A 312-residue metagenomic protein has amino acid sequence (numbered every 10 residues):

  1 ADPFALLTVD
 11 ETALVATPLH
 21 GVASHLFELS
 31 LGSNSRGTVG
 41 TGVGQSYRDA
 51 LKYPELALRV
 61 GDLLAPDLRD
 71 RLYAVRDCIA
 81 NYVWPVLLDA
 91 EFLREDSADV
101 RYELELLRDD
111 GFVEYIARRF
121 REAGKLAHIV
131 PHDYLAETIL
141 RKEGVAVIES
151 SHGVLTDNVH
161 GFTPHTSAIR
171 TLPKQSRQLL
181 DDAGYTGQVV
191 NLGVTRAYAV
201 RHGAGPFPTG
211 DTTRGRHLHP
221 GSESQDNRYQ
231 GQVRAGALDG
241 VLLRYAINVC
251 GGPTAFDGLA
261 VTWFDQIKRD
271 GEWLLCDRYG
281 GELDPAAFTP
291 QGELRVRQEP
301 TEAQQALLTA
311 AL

Functional and structural regions predicted by a protein language model:
A1-L312: Non-transmembrane, aqueous-exposed alpha-helical and coiled segments at domain scale
